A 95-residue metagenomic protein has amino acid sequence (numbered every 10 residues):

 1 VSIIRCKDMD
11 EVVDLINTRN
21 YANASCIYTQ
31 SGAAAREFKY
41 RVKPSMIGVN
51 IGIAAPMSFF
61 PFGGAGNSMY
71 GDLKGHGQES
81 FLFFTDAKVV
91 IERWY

Functional and structural regions predicted by a protein language model:
V1-Y95: Conserved C-terminal structural/oligomerization subdomain of aldehyde/semialdehyde dehydrogenase
